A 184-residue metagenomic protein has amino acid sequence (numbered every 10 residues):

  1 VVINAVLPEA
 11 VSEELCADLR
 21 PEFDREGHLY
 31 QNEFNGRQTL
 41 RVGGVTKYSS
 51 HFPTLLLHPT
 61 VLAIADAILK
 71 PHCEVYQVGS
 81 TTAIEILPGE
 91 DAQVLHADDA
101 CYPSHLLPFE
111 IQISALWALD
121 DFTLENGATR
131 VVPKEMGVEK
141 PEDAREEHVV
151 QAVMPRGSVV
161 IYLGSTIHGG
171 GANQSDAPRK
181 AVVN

Functional and structural regions predicted by a protein language model:
V2-I3, W117, V160-Y162: Short hydrophobic-aromatic micro-motifs
I3-S104: Non-heme Fe(II)-dependent double-stranded beta-helix
V6, S80-T81, K134, G164-T166: Short, well-ordered beta-to-alpha junction loops that form the rim of enzyme active sites and present histidine/acidic
P59-A63, I113, P155: A structural signal for well-ordered alpha-helical segments within the folded catalytic domains of diverse enzymes
V61, I86-E90, D121-L124, V159 (+1 more regions): Short, charged/polar surface micro-motifs in flexible loops or helix N-caps
S80-A83, A115-W117, V182-N184: A structural signal for short, well-ordered beta-strand segments
E90-M154: Catalytic core of non-heme Fe(II) oxygenases with the double-stranded beta-helix
P141-N184: Catalytic core of Fe(II)/2-oxoglutarate
